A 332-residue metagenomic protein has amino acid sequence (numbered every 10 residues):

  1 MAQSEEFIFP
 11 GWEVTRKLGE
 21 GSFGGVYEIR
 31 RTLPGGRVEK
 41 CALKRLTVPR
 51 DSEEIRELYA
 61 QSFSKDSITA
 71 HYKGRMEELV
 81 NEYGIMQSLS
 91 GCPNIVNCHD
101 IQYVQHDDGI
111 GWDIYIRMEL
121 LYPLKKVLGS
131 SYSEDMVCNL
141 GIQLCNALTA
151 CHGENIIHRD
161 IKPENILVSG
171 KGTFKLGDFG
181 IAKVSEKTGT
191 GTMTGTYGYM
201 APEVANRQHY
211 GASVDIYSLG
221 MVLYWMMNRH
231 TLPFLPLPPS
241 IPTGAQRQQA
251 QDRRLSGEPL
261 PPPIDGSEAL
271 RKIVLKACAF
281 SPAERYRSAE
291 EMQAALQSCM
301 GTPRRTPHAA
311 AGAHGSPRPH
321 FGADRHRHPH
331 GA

Functional and structural regions predicted by a protein language model:
N97-G111: Short beta-strand micro-motifs within the conserved protein kinase catalytic domain, predominantly in the N-lobe
D108-L124: Conserved short submotifs of the Hanks-type protein kinase catalytic core that shape the nucleotide-binding pocket
L140-G141: Activation segment signature within eukaryotic-like protein kinase domains
L144-I156: Protein kinase catalytic-loop region centered on the HRD/HxD motif
D215: Conserved catalytic-loop aspartate of Hanks-type protein kinases
R285: Conserved HRD-motif arginine in the catalytic loop of eukaryotic-like protein kinases
